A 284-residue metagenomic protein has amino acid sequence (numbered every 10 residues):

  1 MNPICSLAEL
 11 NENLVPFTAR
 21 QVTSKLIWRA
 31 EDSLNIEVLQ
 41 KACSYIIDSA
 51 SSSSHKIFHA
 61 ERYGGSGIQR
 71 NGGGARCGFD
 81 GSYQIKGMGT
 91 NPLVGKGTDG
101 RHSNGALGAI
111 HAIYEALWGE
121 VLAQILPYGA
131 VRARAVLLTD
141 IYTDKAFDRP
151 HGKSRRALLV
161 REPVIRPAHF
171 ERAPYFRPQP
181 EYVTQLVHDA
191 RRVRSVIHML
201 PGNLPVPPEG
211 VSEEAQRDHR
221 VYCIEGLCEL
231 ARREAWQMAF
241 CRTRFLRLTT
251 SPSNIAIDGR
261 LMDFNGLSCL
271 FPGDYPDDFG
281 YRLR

Functional and structural regions predicted by a protein language model:
M1-R62, G97-G100: Regulatory N- and C-terminal appendages and interdomain linkers associated with kinase/kinase-like NTP transferase
N11, A130-D140, L246-D258: Short, glycine/acidic-rich hinge or "gate" loops at secondary-structure transitions that mediate conformational
N11, A30, H111, T249-S253 (+1 more regions): Poly-acidic low-complexity segments
K25-R29, I85-K86, L261: Short hydrophobic beta-strand that contains or immediately precedes a catalytic carboxylate
S44-L204: Conserved ATP-binding subdomain of kinase catalytic cores across diverse folds
F79-S82, A256-R260: Active-site beta-strand-loop-beta-strand hairpin of nuclease catalytic cores that positions key catalytic residues
R149-T249, I257-R284: ATP-dependent phospho-/nucleotidyl transfer catalytic cores
